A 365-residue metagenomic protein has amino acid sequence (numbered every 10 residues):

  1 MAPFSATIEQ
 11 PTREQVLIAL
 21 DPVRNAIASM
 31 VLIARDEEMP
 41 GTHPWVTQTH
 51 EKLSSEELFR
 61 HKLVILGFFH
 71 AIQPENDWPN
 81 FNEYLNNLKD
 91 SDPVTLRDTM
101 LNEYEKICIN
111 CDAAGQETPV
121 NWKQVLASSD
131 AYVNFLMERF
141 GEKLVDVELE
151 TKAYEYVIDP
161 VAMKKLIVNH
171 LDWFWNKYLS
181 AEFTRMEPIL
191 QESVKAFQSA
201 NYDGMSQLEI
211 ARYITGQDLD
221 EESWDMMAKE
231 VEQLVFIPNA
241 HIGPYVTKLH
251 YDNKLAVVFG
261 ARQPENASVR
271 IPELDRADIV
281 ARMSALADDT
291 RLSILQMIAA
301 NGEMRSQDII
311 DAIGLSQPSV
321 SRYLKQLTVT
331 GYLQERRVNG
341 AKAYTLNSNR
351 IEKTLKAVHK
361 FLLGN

Functional and structural regions predicted by a protein language model:
M1-A228: N-terminal, charged low-complexity regulatory/assembly segments
L17-D21, D159, Q263-E265, D288 (+1 more regions): Poly-acidic low-complexity segments
R35, M39, D288, E303 (+1 more regions): Alpha-helix boundary/capping and short turn/kink residues
D36, E273, T345: Charge-dense, low-complexity intrinsically disordered segments
E57-H61, P244, E352: Short amphipathic alpha-helical segments with coiled-coil-like heptad repeat character
A211-D220, W224-Q334, G340, L363-N365: Extended mid-to-C-terminal alpha-helical interaction segments
A343-N365: Conserved segment of winged-helix/HTH DNA-binding domains
